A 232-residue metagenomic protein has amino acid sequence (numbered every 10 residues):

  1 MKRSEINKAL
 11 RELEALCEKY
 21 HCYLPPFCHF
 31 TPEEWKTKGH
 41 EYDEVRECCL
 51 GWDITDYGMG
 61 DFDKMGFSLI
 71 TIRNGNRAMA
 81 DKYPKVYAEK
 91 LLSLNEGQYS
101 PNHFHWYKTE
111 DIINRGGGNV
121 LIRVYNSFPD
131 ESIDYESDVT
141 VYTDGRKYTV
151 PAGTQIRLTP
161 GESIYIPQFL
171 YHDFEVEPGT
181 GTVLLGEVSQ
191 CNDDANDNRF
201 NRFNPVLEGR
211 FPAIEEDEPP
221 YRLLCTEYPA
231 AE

Functional and structural regions predicted by a protein language model:
M1-Y87, R222-E227: A short, N-terminal "cap"/entry segment at the start of jelly-roll beta-barrel domains of the cupin/DSBH fold
R77-A88, Y99-D111, R115-G116: A short beta-loop-beta micro-motif enriched in histidine and acidic residues
K90, E110-D111, T154, E162: Short, conserved secondary-structure segments in the cores of folded domains
N95, A152-G179, L185-Q190: Conserved metal-binding segment of the jelly-roll/cupin
N95-E96, K108-E110, N114-D130, Y135 (+1 more regions): Glycine- and acidic-residue-biased ligand/ion/polar-headgroup-sensing regions
P129-T149, E175-E232: Double-stranded beta-helix
